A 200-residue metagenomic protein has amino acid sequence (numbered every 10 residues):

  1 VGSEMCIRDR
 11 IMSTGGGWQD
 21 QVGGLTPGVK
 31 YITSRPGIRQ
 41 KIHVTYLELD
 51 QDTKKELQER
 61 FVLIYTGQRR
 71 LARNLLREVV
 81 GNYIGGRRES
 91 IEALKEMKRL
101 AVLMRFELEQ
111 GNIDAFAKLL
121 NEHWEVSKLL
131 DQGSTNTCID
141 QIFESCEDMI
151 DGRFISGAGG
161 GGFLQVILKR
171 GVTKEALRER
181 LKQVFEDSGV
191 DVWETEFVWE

Functional and structural regions predicted by a protein language model:
V1-C6: Short, small-residue-biased leader/transition segments that mark boundaries at the very start of proteins
I7-G15, Q19-F154, Q165-E200: C-terminal nucleotide
G162: Conserved glycine-rich beta-strand-loop-beta hairpin in the small C-terminal domain of fold type I
